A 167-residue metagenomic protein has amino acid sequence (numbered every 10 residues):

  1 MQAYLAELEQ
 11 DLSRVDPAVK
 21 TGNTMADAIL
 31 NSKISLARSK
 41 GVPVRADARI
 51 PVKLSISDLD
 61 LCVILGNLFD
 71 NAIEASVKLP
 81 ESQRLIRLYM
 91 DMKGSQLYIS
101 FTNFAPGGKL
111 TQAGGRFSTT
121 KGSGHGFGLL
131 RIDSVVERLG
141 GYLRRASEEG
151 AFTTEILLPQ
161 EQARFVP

Functional and structural regions predicted by a protein language model:
A6-Q10, G22-S39: Short beta-to-alpha transition helix within the HATPase_c
A18, V44-I64: Conserved short strand/loop->alpha-helix "switch" segment adjacent to the catalytic nucleotide/phosphoryl-transfer site
D58-E81: Conserved ATP-binding N-box helix of the HATPase_c
Q83-S95: Short beta-strand/loop element within the Bergerat-fold HATPase_c
S95-G126, F165: Glycine-rich/acidic phosphate-handling loop/turn and adjacent ATP-lid/helix of nucleotide-binding kinase/ATPase domains
G107, E148-E155, E161-A163: Glycine-rich nucleotide-binding loop
L139-G150: Glycine-rich ATP-binding loops of the HATPase_c
